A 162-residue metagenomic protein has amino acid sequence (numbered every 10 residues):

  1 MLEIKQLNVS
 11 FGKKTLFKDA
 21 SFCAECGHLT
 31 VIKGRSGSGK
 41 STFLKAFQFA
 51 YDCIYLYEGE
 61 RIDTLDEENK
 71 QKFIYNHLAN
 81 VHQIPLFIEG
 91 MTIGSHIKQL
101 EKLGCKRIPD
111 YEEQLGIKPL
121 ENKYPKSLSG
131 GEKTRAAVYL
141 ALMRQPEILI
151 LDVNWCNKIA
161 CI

Functional and structural regions predicted by a protein language model:
K33-R35: The feature captures the beta-strand-to-loop junction immediately N-terminal to the Walker
Q48: Helix-to-loop junction immediately C-terminal to a conserved catalytic motif
I62-A79: ABC ATPase NBD coupling module
I84, G90-L103: Q-loop/switch helix immediately C-terminal to the Walker
C105-L120: Conserved ABC ATPase "signature" region
Y124-L128, E132: Conserved ABC ATPase signature
V138: Hydrophobic anchor residue at the start of the ABC signature
